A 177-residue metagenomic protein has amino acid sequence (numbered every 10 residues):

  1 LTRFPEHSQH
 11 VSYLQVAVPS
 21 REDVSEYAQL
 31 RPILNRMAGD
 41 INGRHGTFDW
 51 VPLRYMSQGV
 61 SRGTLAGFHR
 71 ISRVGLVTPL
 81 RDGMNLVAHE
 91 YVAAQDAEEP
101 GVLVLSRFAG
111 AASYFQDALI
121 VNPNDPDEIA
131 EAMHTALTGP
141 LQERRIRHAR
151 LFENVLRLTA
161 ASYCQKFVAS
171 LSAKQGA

Functional and structural regions predicted by a protein language model:
L1-R3, G43, G63-L65, L151: Generic recognition of flexible, low-complexity loop/linker segments
T2-R3, H7-L14, R70, V74-R157 (+2 more regions): Catalytic binding pocket for nucleotide-activated donors in carbohydrate/polymer assembly enzymes
A17-G63: Nucleotide-activated donor-binding/catalytic signature segment of Leloir-type glycosyltransferases, i.e., the conserved
E26, A66-G67, Q116: Short, well-ordered secondary-structure micro-motifs
S61-R73: Short acidic alpha-helix that forms the nucleotide-activated donor recognition element in Leloir-type transferases
A160: Basic, low-complexity intrinsically disordered segments
Q175-A177: Intrinsically disordered or compositionally simple regulatory linkers and C-terminal tails in signal-transduction
